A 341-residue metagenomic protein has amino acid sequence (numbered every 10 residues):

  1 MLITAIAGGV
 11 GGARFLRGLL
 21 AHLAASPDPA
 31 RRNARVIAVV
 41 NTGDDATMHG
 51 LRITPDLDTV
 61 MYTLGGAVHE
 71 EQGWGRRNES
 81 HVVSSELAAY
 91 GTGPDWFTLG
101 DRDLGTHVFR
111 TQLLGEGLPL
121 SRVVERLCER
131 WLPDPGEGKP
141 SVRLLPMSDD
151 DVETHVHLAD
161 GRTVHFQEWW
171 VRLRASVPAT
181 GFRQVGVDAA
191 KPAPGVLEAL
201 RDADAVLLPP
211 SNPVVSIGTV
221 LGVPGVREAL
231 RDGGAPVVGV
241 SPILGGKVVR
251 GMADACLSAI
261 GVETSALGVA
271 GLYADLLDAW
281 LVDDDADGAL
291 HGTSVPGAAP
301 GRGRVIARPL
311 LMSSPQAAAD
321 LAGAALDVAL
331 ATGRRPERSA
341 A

Functional and structural regions predicted by a protein language model:
M1-G75, E79, R172-A203, A317 (+3 more regions): N-terminal glycine-/serine-/threonine-rich phosphate-binding loop
G11, S211-V215, I243-G245, A286: Short glycine-rich anion-binding loops that position phosphate/pyrophosphate groups of nucleotides and phosphorylated
A24, P29-A30, V40-Q184: Electropositive, gly/pro-rich neighborhoods at or near active sites that engage anionic ligands
R32-A34, G233-V237, R302-G303: A short helix->loop->beta-strand "cap" motif at the edges of active sites that frequently abuts
V36-N41, A235-I243, A279-D285: Short internal beta-strands
P140-R143, T154-E228: Internal active-site segments that recognize and position negatively charged phosphoryl groups and nucleotide moieties
L221-I260: Redox- and metal-dependent alpha/beta enzyme cores, enriched for Fe-S-associated oxidoreductases and cofactor-handling
R250-A341: C-terminal functional extensions of proteins
